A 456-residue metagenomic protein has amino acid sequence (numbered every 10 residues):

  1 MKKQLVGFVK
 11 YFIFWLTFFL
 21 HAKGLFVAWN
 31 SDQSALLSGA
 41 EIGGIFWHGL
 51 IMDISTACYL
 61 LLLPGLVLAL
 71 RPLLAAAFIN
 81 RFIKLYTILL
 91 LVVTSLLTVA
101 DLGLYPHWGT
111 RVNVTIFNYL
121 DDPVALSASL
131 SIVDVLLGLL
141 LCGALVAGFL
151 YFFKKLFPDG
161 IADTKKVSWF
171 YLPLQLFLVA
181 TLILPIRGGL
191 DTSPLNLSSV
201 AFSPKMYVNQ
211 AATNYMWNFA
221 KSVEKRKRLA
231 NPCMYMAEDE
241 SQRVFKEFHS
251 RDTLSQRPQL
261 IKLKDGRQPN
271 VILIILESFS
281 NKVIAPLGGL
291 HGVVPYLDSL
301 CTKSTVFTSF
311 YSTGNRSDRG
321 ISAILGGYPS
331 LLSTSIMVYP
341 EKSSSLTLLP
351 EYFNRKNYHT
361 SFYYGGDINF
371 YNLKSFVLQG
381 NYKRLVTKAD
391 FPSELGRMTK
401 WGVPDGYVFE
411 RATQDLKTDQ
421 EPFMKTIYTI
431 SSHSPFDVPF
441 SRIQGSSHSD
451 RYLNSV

Functional and structural regions predicted by a protein language model:
K2-A230: Transmembrane and membrane-interface helices of multi-pass, inner-membrane envelope-modifying transferases
F18, N113, P123, T213-M216 (+4 more regions): Alpha-helix initiation and N-capping motif
F78-F82, A230-E240, M337-E341: Short alpha-helical "patches" and their helix-cap loops
D121-L130, F157-I161, E238-R243, M337-K342 (+1 more regions): Short, highly charged low-complexity linear segments
V135-L141, D239-H249, V377: Long, well-ordered, tryptophan-enriched scaffold segments
A201, K205-L260, R267, T302: The feature marks either
F245-V456: Solvent-exposed soluble domains appended to multi-pass membrane proteins
